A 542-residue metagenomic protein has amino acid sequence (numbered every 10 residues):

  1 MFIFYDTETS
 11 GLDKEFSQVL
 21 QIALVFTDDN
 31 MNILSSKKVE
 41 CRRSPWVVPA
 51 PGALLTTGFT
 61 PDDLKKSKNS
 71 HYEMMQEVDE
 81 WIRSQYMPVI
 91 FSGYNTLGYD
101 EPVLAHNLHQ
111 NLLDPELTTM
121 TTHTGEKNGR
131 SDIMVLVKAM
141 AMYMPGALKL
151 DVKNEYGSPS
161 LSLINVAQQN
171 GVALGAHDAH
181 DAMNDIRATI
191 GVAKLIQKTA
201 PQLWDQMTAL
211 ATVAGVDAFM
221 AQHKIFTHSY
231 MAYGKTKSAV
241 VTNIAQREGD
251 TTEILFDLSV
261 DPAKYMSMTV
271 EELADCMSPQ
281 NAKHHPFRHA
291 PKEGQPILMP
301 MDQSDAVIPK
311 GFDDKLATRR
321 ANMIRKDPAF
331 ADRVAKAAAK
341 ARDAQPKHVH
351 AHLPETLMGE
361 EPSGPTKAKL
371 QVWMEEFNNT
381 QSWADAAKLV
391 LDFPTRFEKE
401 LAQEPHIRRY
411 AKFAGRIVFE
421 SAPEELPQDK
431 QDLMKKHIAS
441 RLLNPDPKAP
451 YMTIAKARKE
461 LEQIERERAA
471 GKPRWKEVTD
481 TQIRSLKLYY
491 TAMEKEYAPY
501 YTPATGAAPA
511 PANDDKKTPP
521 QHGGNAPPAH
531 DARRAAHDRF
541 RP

Functional and structural regions predicted by a protein language model:
M1-S70, M74, E80, E248-H285: Conserved RNase H-like, two-metal-ion catalytic cores of nucleic-acid enzymes
F16-L20, F26-T57, I82-P201, L370 (+3 more regions): Metal-dependent phosphoesterase core characteristic of DEDDh/y 3'-5' exonuclease domains
K68, Y72, G98, M183-I186 (+2 more regions): Generic detection of long, well-ordered alpha-helical segments
K68-N69, V78, L108, A211: A general structural motif at alpha-helix termini
K68-N69, Y86, T227, A504: Conserved, well-structured beta-alpha core segment at the onset of a catalytic domain
L195-R325, A439-P542: Acidic two-metal-ion nuclease catalytic site recognized across multiple nuclease folds, prominently DnaQ/RNase D-T
E248-S440: Long, charge-rich C-terminal accessory regions
